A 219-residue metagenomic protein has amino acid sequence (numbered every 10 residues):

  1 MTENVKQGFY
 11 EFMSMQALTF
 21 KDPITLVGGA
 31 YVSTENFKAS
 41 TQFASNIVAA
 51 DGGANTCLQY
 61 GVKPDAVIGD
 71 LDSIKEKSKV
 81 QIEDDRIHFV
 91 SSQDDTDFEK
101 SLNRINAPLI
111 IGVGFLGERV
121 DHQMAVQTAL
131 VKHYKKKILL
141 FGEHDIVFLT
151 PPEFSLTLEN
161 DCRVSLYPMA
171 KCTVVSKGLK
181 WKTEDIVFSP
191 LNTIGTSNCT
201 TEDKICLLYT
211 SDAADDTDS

Functional and structural regions predicted by a protein language model:
M1-F12, S219: N-terminal amphipathic/basic-hydrophobic helices that include classical n-h-c signal peptides and signal-anchor
F12-Y31: N-terminal nucleotide-binding beta1-loop-alpha1 segment
Q16-A17, E35-K38, L58: Short, T/G/N/S-enriched strand-turn elements that build extracellular solenoid repeat scaffolds
V27-A30, A50-G53, D70-L71, S92 (+7 more regions): Fold-independent oxyanion-binding glycine-rich loops and adjacent beta-strand/coil segments at enzyme active sites
S40-F43, G52-Y134, F141: Acidic/Gly/His-enriched mid-domain segments of enzyme catalytic cores or analogous surface patches that mediate
K136-E159, V164: Class I SAM-dependent methyltransferase SAM-binding "motif I" and its flanking Rossmann-like core
V175-T200: A conserved acidic, glycine/proline-rich C-terminal tail/linker
Y209-D216: Conserved small/polar residues in nucleotide/adenosyl-binding loops
